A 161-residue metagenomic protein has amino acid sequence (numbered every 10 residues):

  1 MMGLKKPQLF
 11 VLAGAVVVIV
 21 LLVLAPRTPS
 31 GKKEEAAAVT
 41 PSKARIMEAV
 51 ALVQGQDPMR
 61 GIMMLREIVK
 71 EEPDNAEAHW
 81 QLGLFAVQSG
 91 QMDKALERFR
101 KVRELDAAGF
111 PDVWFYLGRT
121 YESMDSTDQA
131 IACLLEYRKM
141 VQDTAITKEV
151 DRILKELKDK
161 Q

Functional and structural regions predicted by a protein language model:
M1-P41: Long, contiguous interaction/recruitment modules in multidomain scaffold/adaptor proteins
A37-D74, Q88: Alpha-helical segment of the N-proximal tetratricopeptide repeat
K43, E77, P111-D112, I146-E149: Start-of-helix register in tetratricopeptide repeats
Q54-G55, Q88-S89, S123, E156-K160: Register position in tetratricopeptide repeats
P73, A107-A108, Q142: Short coil turns that delineate tetratricopeptide repeat
Q81, F115-Y116, E149-I153: Canonical tetratricopeptide repeat
